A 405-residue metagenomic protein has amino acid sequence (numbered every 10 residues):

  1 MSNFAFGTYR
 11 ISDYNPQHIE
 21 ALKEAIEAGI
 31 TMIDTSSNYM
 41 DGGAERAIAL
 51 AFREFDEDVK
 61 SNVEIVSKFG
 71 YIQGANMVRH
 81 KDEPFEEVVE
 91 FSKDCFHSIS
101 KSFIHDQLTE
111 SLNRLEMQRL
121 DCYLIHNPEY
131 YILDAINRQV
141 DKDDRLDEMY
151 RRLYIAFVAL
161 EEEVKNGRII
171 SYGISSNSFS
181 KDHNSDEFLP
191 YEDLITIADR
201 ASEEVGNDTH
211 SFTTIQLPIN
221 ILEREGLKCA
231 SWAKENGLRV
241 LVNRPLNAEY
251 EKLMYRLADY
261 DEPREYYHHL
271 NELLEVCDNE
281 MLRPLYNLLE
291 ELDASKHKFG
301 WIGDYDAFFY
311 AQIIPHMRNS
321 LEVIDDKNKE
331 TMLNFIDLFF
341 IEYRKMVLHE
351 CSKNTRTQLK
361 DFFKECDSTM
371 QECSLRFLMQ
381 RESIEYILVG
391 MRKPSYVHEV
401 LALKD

Functional and structural regions predicted by a protein language model:
M1-E87, S102-H105, Q118, A159-K165 (+4 more regions): N-terminal binding-site loop/beta-alpha segment at the start of enzyme catalytic domains that lines or forms
A5, P16-H18, N38-D41, P128-D405: Beta/alpha (TIM)-barrel catalytic core signal, keyed to glycine-rich beta->alpha loops juxtaposed to Asp/Glu that bind
V59-V63, Q118-C122, S171, S211-F212: Short acidic capping loops at alpha-helix termini that bridge into adjacent secondary structure
I65-K68, I125, I174: Short glycine/serine/threonine-enriched helix-capping/active-site loop that flanks the nucleotide-sugar donor pocket
A75-F96, Y131-D144: Surface-exposed, active-site-proximal loop segments in enzymatic domains
C95-Q107: Glycine-rich anion/phosphate-binding loops
I104-Y123, S202-N207: CE4/NodB-like, metal-dependent polysaccharide N-deacetylase domain that modifies extracellular/periplasmic N-acetylated
